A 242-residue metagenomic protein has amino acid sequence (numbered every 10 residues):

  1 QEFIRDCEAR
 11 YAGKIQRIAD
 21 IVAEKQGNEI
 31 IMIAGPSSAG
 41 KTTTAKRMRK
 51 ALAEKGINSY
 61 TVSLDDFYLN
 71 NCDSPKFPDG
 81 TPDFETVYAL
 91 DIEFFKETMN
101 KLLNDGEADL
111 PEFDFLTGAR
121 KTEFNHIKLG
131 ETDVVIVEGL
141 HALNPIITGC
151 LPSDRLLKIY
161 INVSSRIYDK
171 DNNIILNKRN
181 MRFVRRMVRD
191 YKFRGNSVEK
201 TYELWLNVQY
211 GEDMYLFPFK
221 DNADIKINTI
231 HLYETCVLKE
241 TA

Functional and structural regions predicted by a protein language model:
Q1-M32, Y60: Extreme N-terminal, non-catalytic leader segments that precede Walker-type/kinase nucleotide-binding cores
Q26, P145, G149-A242: Conserved NTP phosphate-binding and transfer environment spanning the P-loop NTPase/kinase superfamily
G35: The Walker A (P-loop) glycine that initiates the GxxxxGKT/S ATP-binding motif of P-loop NTPases
G40: Conserved glycine(s) of the Walker
T43-M48, S63: Hydrophobic positions on the alpha1 helix immediately C-terminal to the Walker A/P-loop
K50-Y60: Post-Walker A helix-loop "phosphate-sensing" segment adjacent to the P-loop in P-loop NTPases
Y60-V62, L69-G118, V134: Conserved nucleotide-sensing/catalytic segment adjacent to the nucleotide-binding pocket in NTP-handling enzymes
G106-I147: Phosphate-binding/switch loop-helix module in NTP-utilizing enzymes
